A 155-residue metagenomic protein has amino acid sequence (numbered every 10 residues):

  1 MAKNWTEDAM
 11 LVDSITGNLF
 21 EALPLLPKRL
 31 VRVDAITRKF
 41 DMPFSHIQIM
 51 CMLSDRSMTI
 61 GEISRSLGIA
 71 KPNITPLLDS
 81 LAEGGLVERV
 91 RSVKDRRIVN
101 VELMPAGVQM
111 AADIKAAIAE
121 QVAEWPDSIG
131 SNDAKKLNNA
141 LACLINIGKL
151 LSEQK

Functional and structural regions predicted by a protein language model:
M1-F40: N-terminal leader segment of winged-helix/HTH proteins
M1-S14, N132-K155: C-terminal regulatory/oligomerization modules of transcriptional regulators
I15-N18, S45, A106, D133: N-terminal positioning helix adjacent to the helix-turn-helix/winged-helix DNA-binding module
P24, C51-D55, K115: Short, locally clustered residues in the helix-turn-helix/winged-helix DNA-binding domain
V31-N73: N-terminal helix-turn-helix DNA-binding core of bacterial DNA-binding proteins
R32-D41, A123-S131, E153: Short helix-loop hinge/linker segments at domain boundaries
P76: DNA-binding alpha-helical recognition surfaces that contact promoter or target DNA
D79-A142: Charged, amphipathic alpha-helical coiled-coil/dimerization segments
